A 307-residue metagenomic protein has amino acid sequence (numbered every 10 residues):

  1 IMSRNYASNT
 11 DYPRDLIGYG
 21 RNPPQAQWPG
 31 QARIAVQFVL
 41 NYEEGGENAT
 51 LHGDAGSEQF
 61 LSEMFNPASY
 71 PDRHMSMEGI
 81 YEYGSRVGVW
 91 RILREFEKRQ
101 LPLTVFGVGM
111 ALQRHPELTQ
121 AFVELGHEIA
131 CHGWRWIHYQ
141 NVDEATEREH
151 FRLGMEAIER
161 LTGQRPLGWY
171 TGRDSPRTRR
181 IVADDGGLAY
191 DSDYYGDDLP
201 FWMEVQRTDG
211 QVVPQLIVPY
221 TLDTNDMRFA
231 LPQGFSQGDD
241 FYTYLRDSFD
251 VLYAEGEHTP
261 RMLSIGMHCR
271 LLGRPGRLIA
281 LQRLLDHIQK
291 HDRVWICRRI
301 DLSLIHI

Functional and structural regions predicted by a protein language model:
S3-L216, Y242-I265, L271-I305: Catalytic alpha-helical scaffold of carbohydrate-active enzymes acting on polysaccharides/glycoconjugates
P219-F249: A conserved mid-domain beta-alpha-beta active-site/ligand-binding segment of alpha/beta enzyme cores
